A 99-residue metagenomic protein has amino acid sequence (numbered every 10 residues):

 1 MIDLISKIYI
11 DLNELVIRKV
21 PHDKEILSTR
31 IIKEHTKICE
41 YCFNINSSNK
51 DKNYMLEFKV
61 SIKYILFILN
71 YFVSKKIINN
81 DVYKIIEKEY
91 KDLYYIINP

Functional and structural regions predicted by a protein language model:
M1-P99: Amphipathic alpha-helical assembly/interaction segments
